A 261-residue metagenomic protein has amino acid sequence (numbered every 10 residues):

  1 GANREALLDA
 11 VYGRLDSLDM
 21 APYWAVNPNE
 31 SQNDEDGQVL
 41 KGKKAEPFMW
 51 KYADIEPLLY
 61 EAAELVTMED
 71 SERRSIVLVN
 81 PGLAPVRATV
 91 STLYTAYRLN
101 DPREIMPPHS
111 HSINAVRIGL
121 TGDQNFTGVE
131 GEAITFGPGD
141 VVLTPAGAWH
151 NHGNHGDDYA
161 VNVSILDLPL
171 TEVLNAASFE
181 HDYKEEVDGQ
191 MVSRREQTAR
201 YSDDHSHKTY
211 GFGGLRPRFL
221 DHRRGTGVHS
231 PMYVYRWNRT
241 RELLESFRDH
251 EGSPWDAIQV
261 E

Functional and structural regions predicted by a protein language model:
G1-V90, V187-V260: A short, N-terminal "cap"/entry segment at the start of jelly-roll beta-barrel domains of the cupin/DSBH fold
V77-Y97, D101-H111, A115: N-terminal functional module of multi-domain proteins
T95, W149, N162: Broad gene-expression machinery/nucleic-acid interaction feature
R98, V116-I118, L143, D157-A177 (+1 more regions): A short hydrophobic beta-strand segment most commonly corresponding to one strand of the jelly-roll/cupin
D101-P138, T144-A148, E261: A short beta-strand-loop-beta hairpin characteristic of the jelly-roll/cupin
H150, A176-H181: Peripheral, non-catalytic segments flanking oxidoreductase cores
G153-H155: Asparagine-centered strand-capping/turn motif at beta-strand->loop junctions
